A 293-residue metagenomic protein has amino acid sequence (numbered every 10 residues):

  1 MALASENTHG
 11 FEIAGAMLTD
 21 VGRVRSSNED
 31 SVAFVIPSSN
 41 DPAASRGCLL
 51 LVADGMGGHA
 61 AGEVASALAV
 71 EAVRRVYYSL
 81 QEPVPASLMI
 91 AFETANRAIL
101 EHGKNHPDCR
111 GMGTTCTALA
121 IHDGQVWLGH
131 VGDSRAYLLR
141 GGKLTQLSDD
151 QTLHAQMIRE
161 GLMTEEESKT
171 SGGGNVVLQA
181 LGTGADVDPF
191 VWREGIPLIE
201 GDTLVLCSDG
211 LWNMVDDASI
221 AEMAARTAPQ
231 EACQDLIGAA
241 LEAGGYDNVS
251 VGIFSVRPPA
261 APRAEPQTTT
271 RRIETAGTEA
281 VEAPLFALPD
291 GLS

Functional and structural regions predicted by a protein language model:
M1-S293: PP2C/PPM-type serine/threonine phosphatase catalytic domain
